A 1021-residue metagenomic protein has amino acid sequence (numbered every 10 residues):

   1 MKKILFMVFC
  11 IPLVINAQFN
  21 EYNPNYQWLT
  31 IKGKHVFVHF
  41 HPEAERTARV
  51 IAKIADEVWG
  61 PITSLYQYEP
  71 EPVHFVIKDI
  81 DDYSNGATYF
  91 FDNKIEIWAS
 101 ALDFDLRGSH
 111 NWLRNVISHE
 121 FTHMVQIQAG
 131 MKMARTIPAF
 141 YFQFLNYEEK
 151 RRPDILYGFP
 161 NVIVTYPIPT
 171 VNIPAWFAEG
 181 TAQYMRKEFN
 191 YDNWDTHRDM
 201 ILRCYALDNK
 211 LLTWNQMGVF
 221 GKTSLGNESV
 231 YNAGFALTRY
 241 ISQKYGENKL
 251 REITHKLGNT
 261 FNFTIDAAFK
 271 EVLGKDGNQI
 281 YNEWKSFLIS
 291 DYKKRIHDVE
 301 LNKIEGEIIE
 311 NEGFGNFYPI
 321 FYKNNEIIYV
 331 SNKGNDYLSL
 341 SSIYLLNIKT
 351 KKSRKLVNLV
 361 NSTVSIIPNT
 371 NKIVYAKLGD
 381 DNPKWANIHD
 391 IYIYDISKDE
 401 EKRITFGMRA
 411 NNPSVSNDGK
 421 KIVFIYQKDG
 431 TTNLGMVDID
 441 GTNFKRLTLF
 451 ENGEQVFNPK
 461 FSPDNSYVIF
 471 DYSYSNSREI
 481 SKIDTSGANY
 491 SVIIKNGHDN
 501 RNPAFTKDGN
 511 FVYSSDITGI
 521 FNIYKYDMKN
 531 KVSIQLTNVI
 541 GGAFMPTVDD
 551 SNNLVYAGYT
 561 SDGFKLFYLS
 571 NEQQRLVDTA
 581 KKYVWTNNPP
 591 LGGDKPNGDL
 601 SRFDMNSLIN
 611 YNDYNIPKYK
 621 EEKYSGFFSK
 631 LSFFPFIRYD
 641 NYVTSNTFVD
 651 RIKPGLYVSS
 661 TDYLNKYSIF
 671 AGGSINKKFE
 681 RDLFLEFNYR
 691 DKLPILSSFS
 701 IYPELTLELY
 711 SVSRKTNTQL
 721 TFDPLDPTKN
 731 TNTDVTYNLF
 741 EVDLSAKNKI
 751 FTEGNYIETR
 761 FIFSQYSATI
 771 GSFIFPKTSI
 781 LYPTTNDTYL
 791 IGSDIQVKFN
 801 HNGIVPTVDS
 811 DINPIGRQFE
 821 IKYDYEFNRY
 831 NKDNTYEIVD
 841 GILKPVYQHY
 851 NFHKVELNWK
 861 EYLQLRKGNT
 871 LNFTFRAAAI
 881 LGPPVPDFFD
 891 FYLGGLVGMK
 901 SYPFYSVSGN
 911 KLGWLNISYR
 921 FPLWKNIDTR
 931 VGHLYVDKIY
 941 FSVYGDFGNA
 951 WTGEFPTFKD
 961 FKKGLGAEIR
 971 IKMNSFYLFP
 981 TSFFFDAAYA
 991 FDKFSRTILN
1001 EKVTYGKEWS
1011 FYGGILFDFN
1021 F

Functional and structural regions predicted by a protein language model:
A17-P167, P174: Juxtacatalytic substrate-recognition/specificity segment
F19-Y22, Q27-T30, L225-S229, I253-V357 (+2 more regions): Beta/coil-rich, acidic/histidine-enriched accessory regions frequently appended to metallopeptidases
N23-P24, D92, W112-V116, G130-K244 (+3 more regions): Acidic/His/Gly-enriched intrinsically disordered linker/tail segments that often contain short helix/coil "MoRF-like"
D195, E312-N316, S331-I343, K355-S362 (+10 more regions): A flexible loop/linker signature enriched in serine peptidases of the S9 family
Y322-N324, P368-T370, N417-D418, P463-D464 (+2 more regions): Residue-level detector of Asp-centered blade-edge/turn motifs that repeat once per structural unit in beta-propeller
I327-I328, I373, I422, V468 (+2 more regions): Hydrophobic beta-strand positions that form the internal "hydrophobic ladder" of WD40/Gbeta-like beta-propeller blades
L576-S697, N800-I812, K832, K911: Outer-membrane beta-barrel initiation region
K653-D662, S668-T716, D726, T731 (+3 more regions): C-terminal transmembrane beta-barrel domains of outer membrane proteins
